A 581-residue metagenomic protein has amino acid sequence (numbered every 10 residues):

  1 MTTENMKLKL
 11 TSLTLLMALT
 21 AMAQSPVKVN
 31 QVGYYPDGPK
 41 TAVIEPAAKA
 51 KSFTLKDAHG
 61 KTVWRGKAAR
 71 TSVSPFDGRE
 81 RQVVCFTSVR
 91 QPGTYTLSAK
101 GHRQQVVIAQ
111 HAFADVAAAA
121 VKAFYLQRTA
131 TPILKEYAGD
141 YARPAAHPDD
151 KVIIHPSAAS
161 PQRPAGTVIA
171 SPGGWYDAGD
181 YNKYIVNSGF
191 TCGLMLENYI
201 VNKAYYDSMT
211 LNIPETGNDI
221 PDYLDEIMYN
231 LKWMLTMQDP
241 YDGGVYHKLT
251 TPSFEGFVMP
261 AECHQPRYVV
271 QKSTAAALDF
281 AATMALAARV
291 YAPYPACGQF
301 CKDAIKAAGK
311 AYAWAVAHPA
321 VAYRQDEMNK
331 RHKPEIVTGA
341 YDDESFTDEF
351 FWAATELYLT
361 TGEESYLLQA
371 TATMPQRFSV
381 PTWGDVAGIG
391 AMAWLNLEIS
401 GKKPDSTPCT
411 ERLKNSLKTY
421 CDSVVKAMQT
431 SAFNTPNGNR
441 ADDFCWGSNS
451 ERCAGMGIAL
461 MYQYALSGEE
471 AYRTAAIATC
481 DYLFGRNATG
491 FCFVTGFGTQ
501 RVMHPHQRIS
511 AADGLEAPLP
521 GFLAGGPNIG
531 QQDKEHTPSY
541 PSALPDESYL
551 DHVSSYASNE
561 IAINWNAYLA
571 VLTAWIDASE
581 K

Functional and structural regions predicted by a protein language model:
M1-K7: N-terminal secretory signal peptides that target proteins for export/translocation
K7-T14: Sec-dependent signal peptide recognition, specifically the positively charged N-region followed immediately by
L16-A23: Hydrophobic h-region of N-terminal signal peptides that target proteins for export in Gram-negative bacteria
Q24-V32: Short, compositionally biased P/S/T/A/G/V-rich stretches that sit at domain boundaries
Q31-Q104, Q110-A112, L126-G193, K232 (+4 more regions): Aromatic (Trp/Tyr) and acidic
E215, D219: Acidic, glycine-anchored loop motifs typical of Ca2+
P221-G244: Carboxylate/His-rich catalytic cores and anion/metal-binding grooves
M374-V380: Solenoid-like repeat scaffolds
